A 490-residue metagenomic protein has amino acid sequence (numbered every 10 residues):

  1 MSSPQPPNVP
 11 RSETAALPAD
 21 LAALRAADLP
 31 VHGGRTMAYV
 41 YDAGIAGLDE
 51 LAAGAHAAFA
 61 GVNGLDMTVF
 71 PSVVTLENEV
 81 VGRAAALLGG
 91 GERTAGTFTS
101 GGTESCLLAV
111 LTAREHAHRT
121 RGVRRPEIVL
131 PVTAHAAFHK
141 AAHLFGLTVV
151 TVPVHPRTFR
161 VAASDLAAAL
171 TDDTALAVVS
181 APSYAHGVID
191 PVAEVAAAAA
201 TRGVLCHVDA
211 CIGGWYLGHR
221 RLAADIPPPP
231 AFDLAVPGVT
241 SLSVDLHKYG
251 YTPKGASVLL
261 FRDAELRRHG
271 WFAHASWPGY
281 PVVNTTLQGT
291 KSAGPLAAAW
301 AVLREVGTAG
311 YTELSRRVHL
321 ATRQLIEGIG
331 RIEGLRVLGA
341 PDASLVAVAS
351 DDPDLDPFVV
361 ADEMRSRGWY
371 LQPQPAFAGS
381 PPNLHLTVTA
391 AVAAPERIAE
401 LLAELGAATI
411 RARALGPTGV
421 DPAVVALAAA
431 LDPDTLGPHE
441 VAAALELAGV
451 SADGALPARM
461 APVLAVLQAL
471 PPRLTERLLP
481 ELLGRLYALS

Functional and structural regions predicted by a protein language model:
M1-G34, A38-M67, P71-V74, N78 (+2 more regions): Non-catalytic terminal extensions of PLP-dependent enzymes
G47, S100-T285: Conserved PLP-enzyme active-site core in the AAT-like
V69-V73, G96-T103, L130-P131, A376: Active-site nucleophile and cofactor-binding loops and adjacent substrate-binding regions of central metabolic enzymes
A84-L108: Short loop-beta-helix segment that forms the pyridoxal 5′-phosphate
A86, L111-E115, W300-E305: Short glycine/serine- and small hydrophobic-enriched flexible loop segments
E92-R93, G339-L345, F377-N383: Short Gly/Ser/Thr- and Asp/Glu-enriched loop/turn motifs at secondary-structure junctions
E194-A197, T201, Q324, V359 (+1 more regions): Alpha-helical scaffolding segments of alpha/beta enzyme cores, especially the outer helices of TIM-barrel or partial
P227-S344, V348-P353: Active-site C-terminal subdomain of aminotransferase-like
